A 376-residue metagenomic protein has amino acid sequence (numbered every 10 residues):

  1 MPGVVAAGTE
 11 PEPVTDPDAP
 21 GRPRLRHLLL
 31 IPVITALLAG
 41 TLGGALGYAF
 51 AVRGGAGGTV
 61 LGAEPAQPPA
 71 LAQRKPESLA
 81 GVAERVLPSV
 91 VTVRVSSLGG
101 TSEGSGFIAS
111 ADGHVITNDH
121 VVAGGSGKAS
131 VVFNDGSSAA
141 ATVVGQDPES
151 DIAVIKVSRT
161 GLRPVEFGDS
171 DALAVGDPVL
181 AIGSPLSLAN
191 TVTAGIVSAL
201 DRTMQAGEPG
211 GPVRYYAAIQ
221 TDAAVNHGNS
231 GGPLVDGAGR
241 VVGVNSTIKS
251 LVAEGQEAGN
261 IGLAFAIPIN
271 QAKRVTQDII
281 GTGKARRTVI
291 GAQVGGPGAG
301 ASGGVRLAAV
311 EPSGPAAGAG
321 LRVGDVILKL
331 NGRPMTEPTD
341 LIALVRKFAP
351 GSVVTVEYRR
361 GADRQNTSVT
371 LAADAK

Functional and structural regions predicted by a protein language model:
A7-G62: Hydrophobic single-pass membrane-targeting/anchoring helices
R26-P32, Q73-L79, R94-D112, K128 (+5 more regions): A conserved glycine-rich beta-strand in the N-terminal activation segment of trypsin-fold
G44-S105, D119, G125-S126, Q277 (+1 more regions): N-terminal activation segment of mature serine protease catalytic domains
Y48-A56, S110-D112, I116-E149, R159-T160: Catalytic-histidine neighborhood of serine endopeptidases, predominantly the chymotrypsin-like S1/PA family
R74-K75, S97, A129-R163, G168-D171 (+2 more regions): Conserved catalytic-core segment of clan PA serine endopeptidases
S97-G104, G127-A129, L162, I182-A194 (+3 more regions): Active-site loop architecture of trypsin-fold serine endopeptidases
T142-V144, G161-A189, I267, Q277 (+1 more regions): Active-site substrate-binding loop(s) of clan PA
R274, D278-L344, R359-K376: PDZ/PDZ-like groove recognition
